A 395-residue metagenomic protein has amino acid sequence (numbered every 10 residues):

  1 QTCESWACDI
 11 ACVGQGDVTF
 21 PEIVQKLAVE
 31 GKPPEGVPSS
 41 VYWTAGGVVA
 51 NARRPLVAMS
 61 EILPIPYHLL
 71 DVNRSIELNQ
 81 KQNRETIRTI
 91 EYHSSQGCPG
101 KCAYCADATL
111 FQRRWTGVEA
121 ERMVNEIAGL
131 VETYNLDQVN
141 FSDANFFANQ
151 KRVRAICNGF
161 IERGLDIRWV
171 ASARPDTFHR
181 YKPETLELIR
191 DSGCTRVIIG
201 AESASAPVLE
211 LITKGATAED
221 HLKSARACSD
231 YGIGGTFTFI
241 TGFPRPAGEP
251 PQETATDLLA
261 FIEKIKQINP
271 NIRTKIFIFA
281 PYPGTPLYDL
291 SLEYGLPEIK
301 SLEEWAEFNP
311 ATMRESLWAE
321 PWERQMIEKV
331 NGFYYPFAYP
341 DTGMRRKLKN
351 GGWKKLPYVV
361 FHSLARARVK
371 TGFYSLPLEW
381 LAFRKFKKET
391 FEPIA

Functional and structural regions predicted by a protein language model:
Q1, G100, K151, P207 (+3 more regions): Flexible glycine/acidic-rich beta-alpha junction loops that bind and position SAM and/or redox cofactors in anaerobic
Q1-M59, G284: Glycine-rich beta-alpha loop elements in corrinoid/cobalamin-binding modules across cobalamin-dependent enzymes
T2-P21, L188-R196, D257-I276: Structural recognition of alpha->loop->beta junctions
D17-F20, A120, V153, T217-H221 (+1 more regions): Amphipathic alpha-helical segments in well-structured domains
E30-K32, I161-D166, K266-P270: Short helix-capping segments at alpha-helix termini
A52-R54, I62-L63, V153, K182-E184 (+2 more regions): Short aromatic-enriched loop/helix-cap "lid" or pocket-rim segments at secondary-structure transitions that line
Y67-T236, T241-R245: Radical SAM [4Fe-4S] cluster-binding motif and immediate context
Q80-Q82, P286-Y288, I299-A395: Radical SAM enzyme core and accessory elements
